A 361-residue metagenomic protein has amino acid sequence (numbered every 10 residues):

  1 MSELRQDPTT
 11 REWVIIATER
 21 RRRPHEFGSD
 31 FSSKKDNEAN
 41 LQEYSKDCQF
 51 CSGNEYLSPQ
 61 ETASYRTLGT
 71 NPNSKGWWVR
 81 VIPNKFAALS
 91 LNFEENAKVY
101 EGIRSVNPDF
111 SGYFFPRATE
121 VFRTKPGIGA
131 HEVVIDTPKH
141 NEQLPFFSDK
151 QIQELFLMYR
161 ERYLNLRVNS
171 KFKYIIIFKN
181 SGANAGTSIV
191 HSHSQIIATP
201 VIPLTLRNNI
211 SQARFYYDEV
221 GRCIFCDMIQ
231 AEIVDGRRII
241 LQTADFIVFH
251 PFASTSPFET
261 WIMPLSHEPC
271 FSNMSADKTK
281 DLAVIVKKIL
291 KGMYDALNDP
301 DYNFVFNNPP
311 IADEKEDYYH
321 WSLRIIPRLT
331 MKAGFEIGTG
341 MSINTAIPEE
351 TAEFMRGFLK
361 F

Functional and structural regions predicted by a protein language model:
M1-H191, I197-P269, L290-M293, D299-Y302 (+2 more regions): Active-site microenvironments that recognize anionic phosphate/pyrophosphate groups
I229-Q230, H267-V286: Double-stranded beta-helix
